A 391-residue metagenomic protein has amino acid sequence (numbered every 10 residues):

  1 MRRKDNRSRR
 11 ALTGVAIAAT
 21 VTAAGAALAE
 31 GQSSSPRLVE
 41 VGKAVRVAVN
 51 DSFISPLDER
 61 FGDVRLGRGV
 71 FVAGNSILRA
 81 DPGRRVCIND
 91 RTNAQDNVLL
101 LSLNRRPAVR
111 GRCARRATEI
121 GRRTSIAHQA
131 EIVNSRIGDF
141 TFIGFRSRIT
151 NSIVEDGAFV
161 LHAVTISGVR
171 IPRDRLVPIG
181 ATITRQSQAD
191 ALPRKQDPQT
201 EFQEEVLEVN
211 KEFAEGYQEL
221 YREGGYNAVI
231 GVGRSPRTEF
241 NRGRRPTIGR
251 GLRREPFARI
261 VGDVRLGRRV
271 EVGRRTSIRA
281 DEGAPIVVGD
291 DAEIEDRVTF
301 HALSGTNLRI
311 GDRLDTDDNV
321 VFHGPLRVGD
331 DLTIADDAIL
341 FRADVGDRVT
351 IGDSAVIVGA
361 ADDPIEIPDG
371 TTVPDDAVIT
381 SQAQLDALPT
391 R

Functional and structural regions predicted by a protein language model:
K4-T13: Bacterial N-terminal signal peptides that target proteins for export
G14-A23: Bacterial N-terminal signal peptides
G25-L28: Sec/Tat signal peptide C-region and signal peptidase I cleavage site
E30-V49, D81-R85, Q95-R122, H128-Q129 (+5 more regions): Glycine-rich hexapeptide-repeat left-handed beta-helix
Q32-N75, G233-R275: N-terminal segments that cap or nucleate solenoid repeat domains
E59-R60, D81, C113, A130-E131 (+4 more regions): Short, small/polar residue-rich loop motifs at catalytic or cofactor-binding pockets
V70, C87-T92, D96-V98, L103 (+3 more regions): Glycine-rich, small/polar surface segments that engage phosphate groups of diverse ligands
